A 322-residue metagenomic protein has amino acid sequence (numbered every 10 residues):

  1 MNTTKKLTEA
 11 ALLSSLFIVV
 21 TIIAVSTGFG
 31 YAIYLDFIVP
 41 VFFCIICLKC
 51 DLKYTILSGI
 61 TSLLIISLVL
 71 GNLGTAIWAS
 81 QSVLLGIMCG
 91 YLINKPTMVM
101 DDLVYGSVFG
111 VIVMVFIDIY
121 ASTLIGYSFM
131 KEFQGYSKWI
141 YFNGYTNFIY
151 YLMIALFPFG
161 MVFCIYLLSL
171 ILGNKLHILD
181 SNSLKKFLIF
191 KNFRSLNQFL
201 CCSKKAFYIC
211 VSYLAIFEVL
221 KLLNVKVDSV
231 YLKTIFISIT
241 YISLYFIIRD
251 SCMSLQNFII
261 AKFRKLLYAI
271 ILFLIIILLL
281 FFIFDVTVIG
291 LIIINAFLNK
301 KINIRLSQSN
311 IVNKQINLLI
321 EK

Functional and structural regions predicted by a protein language model:
M1-S58: Hydrophobic transmembrane alpha-helices
L7-L12, I56-I60, A76, L103-V104 (+2 more regions): Hydrophobic alpha-helical transmembrane segments
S14, Q81-S122: Short helix-perturbing small/polar motifs within transmembrane alpha-helices
A24-A32, L63-Y91: Interfacial aromatic-anchored transmembrane helix boundaries in multi-pass membrane proteins
L103-N182, F187-L188, A206-F207, L214 (+1 more regions): Membrane-embedded alpha-helical hairpins and interfacial helices in multi-pass inner-membrane proteins
T146, I189-T234: Membrane-helix boundary elements
H177-F199, Q315-E321: Membrane-interfacial, low-structure loops and terminal tails that flank and connect transmembrane helices in multi-pass
S229, K233-K322: Long, positively charged, glycine-interspersed low-complexity recognition regions
